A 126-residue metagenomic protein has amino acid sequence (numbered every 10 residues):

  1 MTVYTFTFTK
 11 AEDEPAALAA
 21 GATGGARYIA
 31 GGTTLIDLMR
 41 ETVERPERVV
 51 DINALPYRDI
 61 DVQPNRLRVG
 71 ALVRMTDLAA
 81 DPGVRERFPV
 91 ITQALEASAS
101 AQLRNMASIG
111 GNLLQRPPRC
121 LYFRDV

Functional and structural regions predicted by a protein language model:
M1-V126: C-terminal structural segment of proteins
